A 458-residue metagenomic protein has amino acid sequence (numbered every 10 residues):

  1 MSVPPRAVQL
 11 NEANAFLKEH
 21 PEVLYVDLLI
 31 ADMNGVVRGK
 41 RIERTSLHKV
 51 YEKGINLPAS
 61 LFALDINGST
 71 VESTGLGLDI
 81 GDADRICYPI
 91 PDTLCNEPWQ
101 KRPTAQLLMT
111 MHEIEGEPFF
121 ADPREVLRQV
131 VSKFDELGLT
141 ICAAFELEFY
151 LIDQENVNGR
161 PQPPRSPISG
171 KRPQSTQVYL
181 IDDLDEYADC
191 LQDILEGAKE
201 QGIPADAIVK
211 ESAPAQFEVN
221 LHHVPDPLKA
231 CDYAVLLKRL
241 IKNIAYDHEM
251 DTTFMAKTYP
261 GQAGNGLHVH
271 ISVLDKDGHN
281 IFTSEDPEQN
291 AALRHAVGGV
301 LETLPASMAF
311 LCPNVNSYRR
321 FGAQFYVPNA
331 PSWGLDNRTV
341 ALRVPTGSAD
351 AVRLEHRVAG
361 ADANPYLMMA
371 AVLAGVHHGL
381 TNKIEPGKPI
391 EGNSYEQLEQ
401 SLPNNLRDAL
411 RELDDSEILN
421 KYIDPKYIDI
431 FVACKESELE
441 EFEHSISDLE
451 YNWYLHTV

Functional and structural regions predicted by a protein language model:
M1-A207, K229, Y233, L398-V458: ATP/Mg2+-dependent ligation/transfer catalytic cores
S2-V3, V8-N11, L240-N243, M250-D251 (+1 more regions): Catalytic-core signal marking the mid-to-C-terminal active-site face
A31-M33, E146-L147, Q154, K210 (+4 more regions): An acidic- and aromatic-residue-enriched active-site/binding cleft used to recognize and process polar
N96-P103, I141-C142, I208-S212, Q262 (+2 more regions): Short glycine/proline-enriched loop/turn "hinge" motifs that connect secondary-structure elements and lie
L107-E113, F217-V224, I271, H356: Short, hydrophobic beta-strand segments
K133-C142, E196-P204, L237-T253, K276-G278 (+2 more regions): Secondary-structure boundary elements
C142-Y150, S166-I181, Q201-L221, T252-V269 (+1 more regions): Core alpha/beta catalytic barrel or barrel-like domain that forms the active/cofactor pocket in diverse metabolic
D182-C190, A207-A213, D226-L237, I241 (+3 more regions): Short, contiguous, pocket-lining structural segments that sit at or immediately flank catalytic/ligand-binding sites
